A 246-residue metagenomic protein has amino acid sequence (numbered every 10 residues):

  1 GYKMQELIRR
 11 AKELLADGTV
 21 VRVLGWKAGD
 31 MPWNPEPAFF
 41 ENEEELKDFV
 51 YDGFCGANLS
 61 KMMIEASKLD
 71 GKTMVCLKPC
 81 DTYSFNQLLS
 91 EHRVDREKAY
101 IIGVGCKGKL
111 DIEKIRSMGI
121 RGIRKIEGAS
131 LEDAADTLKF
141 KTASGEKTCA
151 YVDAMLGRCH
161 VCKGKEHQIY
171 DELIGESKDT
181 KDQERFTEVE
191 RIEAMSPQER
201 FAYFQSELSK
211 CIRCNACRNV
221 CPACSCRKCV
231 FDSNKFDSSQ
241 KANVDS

Functional and structural regions predicted by a protein language model:
G1-F204, P222: Iron-sulfur-associated redox domains of electron-transfer enzymes in respiratory and anaerobic energy metabolism
A99, S239-K241: Short alpha-helical "patches" and their helix-cap loops
K163-S177, K210-I212, A216-D237: Iron-sulfur cluster-binding cysteine motifs and their immediate structural context in ferredoxin-like electron-transfer
E188, D237-S239: Membrane-interface interhelical connector segments
E207: Acidic, amphipathic alpha-helical patches
V244-S246: Extended non-globular C-terminal regions
